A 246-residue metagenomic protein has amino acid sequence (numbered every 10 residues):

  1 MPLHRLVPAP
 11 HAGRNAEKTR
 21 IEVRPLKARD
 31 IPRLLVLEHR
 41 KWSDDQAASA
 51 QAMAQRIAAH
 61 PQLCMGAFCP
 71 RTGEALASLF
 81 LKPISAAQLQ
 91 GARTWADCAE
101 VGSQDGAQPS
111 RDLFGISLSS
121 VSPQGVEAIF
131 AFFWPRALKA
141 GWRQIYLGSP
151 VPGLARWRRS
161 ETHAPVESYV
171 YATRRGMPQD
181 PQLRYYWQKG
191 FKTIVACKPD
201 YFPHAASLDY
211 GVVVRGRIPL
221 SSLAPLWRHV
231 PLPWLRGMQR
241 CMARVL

Functional and structural regions predicted by a protein language model:
M1-A16, R93-C98: Short acidic N-proximal helix/loop "leader" segments that mark the beginning of a domain or an inter-domain linker
T19-I21, T72-S78, L113: Glycine-rich phosphate/pyrophosphate-binding loop shared by adenosine-nucleotide-utilizing enzymes
R20-L34: A short beta-loop-alpha structural element at the N-terminal edge of CoA-dependent acyl/N-acetyltransferase catalytic
P25, V36-S49, S221: Helix-loop element at the rim of GNAT/NAT acetyltransferase active sites that forms part of the acceptor-substrate
K41-Q88, R93, D97-S103: Active-site rim helix/loop that mediates acceptor-substrate recognition in acyltransferases
L79-S120, G125, R136, V151-M177 (+1 more regions): Conserved acyl-donor/pantetheine-binding loop and adjacent beta-alpha core of acyl/acetyltransferases and related
F130-K139: A conserved short alpha-helix in the GNAT/GCN5 acetyltransferase fold that borders and helps form the acetyl-CoA
P178-R184, K192, D200-G237: C-terminal "cap" of GNAT-fold acetyltransferases
